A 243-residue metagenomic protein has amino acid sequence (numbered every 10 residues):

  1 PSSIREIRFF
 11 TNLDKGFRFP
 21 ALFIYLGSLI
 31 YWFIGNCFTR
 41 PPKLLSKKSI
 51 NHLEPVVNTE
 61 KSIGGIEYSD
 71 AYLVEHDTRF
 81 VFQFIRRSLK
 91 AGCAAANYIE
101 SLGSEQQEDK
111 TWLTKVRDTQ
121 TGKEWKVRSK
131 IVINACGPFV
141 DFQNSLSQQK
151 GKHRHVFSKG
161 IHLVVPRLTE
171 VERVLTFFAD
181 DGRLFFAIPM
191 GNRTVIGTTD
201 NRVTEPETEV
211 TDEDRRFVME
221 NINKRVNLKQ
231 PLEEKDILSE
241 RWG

Functional and structural regions predicted by a protein language model:
P1-L53: Dinucleotide-binding Rossmann-like beta1-alpha1 core, especially the glycine-rich loop that anchors the ADP
S3-R8, G103, K126-K130, N134-G243: Active-site substrate-recognition segment that forms the wall of the catalytic cavity or substrate channel
I7, T11, K15-R18, K61-A71 (+1 more regions): Conserved Rossmann-fold dehydrogenase catalytic segment
N51-A91, A95, L113, K126-V127 (+1 more regions): Helix-loop-beta segment of a Rossmann-like dinucleotide-binding subdomain
R87, I99, D118, K224: Flavin (primarily FAD) cofactor-binding/catalytic cores of flavoenzymes
N97-L113: A conserved short coil-to-beta-strand element within the FAD-binding core of flavoproteins
K110-K115, V171-R173: Short, hydrophobic/aromatic-rich segments at coil-to-beta transitions
K115-K126, K130: A structured beta-alpha segment of the ubiquitous adenosine-cofactor-binding alpha/beta core
